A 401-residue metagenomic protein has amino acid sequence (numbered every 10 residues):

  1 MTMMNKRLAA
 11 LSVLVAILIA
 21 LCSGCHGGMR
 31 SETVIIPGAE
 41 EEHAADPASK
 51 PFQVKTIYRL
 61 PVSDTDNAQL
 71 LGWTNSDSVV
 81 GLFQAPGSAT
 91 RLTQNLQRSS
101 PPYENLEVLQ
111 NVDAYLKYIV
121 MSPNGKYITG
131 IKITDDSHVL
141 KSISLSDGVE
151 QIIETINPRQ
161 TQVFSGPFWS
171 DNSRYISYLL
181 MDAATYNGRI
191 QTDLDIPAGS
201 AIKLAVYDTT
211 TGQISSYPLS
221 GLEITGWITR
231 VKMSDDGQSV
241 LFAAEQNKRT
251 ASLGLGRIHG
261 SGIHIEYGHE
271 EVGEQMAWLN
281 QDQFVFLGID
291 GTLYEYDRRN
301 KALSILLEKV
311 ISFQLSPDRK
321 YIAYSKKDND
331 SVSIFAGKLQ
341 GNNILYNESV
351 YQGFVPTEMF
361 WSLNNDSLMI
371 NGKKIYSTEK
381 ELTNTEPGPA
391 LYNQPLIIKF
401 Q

Functional and structural regions predicted by a protein language model:
L21-G24: C-terminal motif of bacterial Sec signal peptides marking the signal peptidase cleavage site
H26-T33: Bacterial lipoprotein signal-peptidase II cleavage site
G38-A68, Q97-K117, S142-S165, Y207-I228 (+5 more regions): Multi-bladed beta-propeller domains
I57-Q94, K117-I119: Beta-strand-rich domains and repeat architectures in extracellular enzymes and scaffolds, especially beta-propellers
L71-S78, I119-Y127, P167-I176, R230-V240 (+3 more regions): Blade-terminus and WD-like Trp-Asp/Gly-His loop motifs, strongest in beta-propeller folds
V79-F83, I128-I131, S177-L179, L241-A243 (+3 more regions): Residue position within the beta-strands of beta-propeller blades
P86-A89, L180-G199, K373-G388: Short, conserved, GDST-rich strand-edge loop motifs in beta-rich repeat architectures
S177-G256, S261-E266: Solenoidal tandem-repeat scaffolds enriched in leucines and small polar residues
